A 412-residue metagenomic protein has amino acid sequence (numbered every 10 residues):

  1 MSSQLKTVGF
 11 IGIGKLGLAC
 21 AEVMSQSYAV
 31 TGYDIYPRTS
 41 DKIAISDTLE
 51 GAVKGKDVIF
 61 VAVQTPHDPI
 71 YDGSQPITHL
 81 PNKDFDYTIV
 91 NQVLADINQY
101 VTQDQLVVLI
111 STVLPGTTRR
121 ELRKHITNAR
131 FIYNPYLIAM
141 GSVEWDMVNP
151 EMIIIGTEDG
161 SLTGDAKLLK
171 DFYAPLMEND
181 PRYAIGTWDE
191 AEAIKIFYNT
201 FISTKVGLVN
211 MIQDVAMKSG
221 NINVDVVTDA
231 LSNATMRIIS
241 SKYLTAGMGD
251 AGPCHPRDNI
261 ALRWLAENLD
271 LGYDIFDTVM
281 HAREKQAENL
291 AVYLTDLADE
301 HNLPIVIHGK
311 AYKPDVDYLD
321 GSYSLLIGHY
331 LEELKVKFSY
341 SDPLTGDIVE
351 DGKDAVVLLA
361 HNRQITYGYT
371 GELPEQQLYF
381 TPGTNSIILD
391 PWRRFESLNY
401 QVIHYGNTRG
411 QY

Functional and structural regions predicted by a protein language model:
M1-K54, P304-S341: NAD(P)+-binding Rossmann beta1-loop-alpha1 motif at the extreme N-terminus of oxidoreductases
S46-L106, D351-E372: Rossmann-like NAD(P)-binding element
V63-D68, T112-L114, L137, G160 (+3 more regions): Short glycine-rich anion-binding loops that position phosphate/pyrophosphate groups of nucleotides and phosphorylated
H67-V143, F395-L398: Rossmann-like NAD(P)(H) cofactor-binding subdomain of soluble oxidoreductases
Y100, R120-N134, A139-I239, L265-G272: Internal alpha-helical scaffold of NAD(P)-dependent oxidoreductase catalytic cores
V101-L106, N128-A129, V336, F380-I387: A short helix->loop->beta-strand "cap" motif at the edges of active sites that frequently abuts
N259, W264-N268, A282-L325, H329-L334: ATP-dependent carboxylate/acyl-activation modules
G346-Y412: Rossmann-like adenosine-cofactor binding region
